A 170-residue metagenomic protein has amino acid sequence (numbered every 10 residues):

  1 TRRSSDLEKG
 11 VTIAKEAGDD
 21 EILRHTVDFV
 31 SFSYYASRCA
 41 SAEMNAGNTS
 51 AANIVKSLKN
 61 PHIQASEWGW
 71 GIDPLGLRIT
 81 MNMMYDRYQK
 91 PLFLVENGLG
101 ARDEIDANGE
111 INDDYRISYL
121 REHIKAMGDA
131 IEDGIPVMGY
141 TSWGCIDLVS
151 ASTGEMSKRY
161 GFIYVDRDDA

Functional and structural regions predicted by a protein language model:
T1-R3: Single conserved hydrophobic/aromatic residue that forms the stacking wall/gate of nucleotide- or nucleobase-binding
S5-A170: Active-site region of glycoside hydrolase catalytic domains
